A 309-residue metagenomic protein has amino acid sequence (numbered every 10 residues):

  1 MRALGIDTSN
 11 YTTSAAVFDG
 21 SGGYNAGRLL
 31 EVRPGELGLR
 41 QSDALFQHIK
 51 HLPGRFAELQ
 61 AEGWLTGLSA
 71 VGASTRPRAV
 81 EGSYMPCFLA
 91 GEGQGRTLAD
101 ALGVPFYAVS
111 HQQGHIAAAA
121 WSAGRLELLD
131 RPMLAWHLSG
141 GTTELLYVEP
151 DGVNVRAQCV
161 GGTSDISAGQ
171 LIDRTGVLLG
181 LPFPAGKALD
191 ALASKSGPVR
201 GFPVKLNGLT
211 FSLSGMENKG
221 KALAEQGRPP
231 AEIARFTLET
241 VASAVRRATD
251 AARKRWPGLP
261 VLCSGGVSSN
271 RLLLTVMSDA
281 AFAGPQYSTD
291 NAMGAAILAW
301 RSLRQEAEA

Functional and structural regions predicted by a protein language model:
M1, V104-L134, L298-R301: Conserved phosphate-binding catalytic cores of ATP/NTP-utilizing and phosphoryl-transfer enzymes
A3-I6, A70-G72, M133-H137, D165 (+1 more regions): Short glycine-aspartate micro-motif
T8-S9, Y24-N25, E127-R131, H137-S139 (+2 more regions): A short helix-loop
S9-F46, N154-C159: Short glycine-rich, Thr/Ser-proximal phosphate-binding strand/loop in the N-terminal lobe of ATP-dependent enzymes
L29, Q47-E62, A244-T249: Short, well-ordered amphipathic alpha-helical segments that serve as non-catalytic structural scaffolds within diverse
A57-R96, D100: Short beta-strand-loop/turn "lid" adjacent to the catalytic site in phosphate-handling enzymes
H115-A119, G284-A309: Glycine-rich phosphate-binding/hydrolytic loop that grips phosphoryl groups
K187, A191-V261, V267-F282, W300-A309: A contiguous, well-structured pocket-lining segment that forms one wall/lid of small-molecule binding clefts in soluble
